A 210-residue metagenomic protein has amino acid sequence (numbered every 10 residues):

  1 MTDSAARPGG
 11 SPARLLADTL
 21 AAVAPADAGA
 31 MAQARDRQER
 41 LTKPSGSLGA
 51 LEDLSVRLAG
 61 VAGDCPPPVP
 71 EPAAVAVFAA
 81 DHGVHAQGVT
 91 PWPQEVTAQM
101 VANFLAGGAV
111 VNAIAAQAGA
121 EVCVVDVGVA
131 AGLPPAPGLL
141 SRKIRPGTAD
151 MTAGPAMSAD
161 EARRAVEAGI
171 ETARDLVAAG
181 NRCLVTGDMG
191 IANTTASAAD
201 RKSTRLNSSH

Functional and structural regions predicted by a protein language model:
T2-P134: Generic N-terminal targeting/processing segments that precede catalytic cores or assembly contacts
R35-R40, W92-E95, K143-M157: Gly-rich Lys/Arg/Thr-decorated short loops/hinges at beta-loop-alpha junctions or inter-strand turns that position
E71-A74, A118-E121, G138-L139, A178-R182 (+1 more regions): Short coil/turn connectors at secondary-structure junctions
P134-I144: C-terminal binding/interaction regions
R145-T194, A199-S203: Glycine-rich, mobile lid/loop segments that gate access to catalytic sites or pores
T204-H210: Conserved small/polar residues in nucleotide/adenosyl-binding loops
